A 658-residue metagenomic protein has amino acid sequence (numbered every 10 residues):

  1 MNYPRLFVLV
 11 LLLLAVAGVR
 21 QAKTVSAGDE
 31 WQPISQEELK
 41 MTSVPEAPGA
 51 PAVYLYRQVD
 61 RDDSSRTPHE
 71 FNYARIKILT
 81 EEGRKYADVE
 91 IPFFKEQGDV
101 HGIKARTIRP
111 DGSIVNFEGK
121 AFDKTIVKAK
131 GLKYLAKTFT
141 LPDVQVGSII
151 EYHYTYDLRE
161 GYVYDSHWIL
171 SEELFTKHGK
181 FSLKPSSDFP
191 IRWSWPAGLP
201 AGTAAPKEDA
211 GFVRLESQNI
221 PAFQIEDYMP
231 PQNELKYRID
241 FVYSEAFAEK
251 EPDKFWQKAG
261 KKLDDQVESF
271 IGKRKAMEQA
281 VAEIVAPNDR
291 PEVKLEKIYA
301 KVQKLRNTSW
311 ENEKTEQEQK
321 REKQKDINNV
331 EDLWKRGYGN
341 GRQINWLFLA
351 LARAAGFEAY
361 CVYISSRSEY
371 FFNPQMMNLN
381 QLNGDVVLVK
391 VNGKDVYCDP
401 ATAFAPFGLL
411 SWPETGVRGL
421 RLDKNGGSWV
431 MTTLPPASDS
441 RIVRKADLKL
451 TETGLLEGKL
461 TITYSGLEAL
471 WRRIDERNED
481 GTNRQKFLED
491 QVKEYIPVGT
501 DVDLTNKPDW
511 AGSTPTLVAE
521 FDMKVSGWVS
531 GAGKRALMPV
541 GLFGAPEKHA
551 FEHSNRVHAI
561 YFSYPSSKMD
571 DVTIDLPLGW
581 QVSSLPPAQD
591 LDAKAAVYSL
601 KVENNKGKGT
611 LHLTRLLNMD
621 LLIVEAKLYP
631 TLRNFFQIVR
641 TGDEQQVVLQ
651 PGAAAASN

Functional and structural regions predicted by a protein language model:
M1-V8: Bacterial N-terminal signal peptides that target proteins for export
V8-V16: Bacterial N-terminal signal peptides
A22-N658: A sensor for short, sequence-defined functional sites
